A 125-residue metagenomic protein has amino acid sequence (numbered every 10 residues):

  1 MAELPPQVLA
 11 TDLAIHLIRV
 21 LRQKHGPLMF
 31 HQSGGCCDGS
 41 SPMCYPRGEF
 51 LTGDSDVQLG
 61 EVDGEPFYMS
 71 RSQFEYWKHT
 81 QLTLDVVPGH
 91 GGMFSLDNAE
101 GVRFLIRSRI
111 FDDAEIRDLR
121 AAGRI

Functional and structural regions predicted by a protein language model:
M1-I125: Domain-level signature for proteins that mediate thiol-based redox and metal-cofactor handling
